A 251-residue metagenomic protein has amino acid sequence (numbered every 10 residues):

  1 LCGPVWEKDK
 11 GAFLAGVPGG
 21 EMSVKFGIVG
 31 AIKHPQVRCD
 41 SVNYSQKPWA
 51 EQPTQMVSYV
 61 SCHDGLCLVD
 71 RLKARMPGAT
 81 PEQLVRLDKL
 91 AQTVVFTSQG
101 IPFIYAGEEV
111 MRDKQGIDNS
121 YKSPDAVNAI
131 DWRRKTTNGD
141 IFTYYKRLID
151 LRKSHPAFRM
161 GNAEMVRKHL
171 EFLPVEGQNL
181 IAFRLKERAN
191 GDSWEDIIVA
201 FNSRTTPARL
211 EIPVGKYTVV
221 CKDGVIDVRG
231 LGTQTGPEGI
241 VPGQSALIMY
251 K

Functional and structural regions predicted by a protein language model:
L1-M111, Y121, E187-D192, V199-R204: Conserved alpha/beta catalytic core and glycan-binding cleft of carbohydrate-active enzymes
E82-V85, F96-I104, E108-K251: Carbohydrate-interacting/catalytic domains
